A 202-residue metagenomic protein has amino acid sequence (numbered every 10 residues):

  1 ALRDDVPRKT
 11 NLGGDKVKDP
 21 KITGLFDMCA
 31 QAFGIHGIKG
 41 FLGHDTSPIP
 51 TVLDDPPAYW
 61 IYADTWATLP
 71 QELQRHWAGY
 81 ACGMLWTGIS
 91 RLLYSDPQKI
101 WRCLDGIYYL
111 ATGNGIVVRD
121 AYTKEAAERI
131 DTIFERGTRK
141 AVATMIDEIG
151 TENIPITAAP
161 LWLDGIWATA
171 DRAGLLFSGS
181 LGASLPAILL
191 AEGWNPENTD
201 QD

Functional and structural regions predicted by a protein language model:
L2-D55: Auxiliary, metal-adjacent structural segments of Zn-dependent hydrolase domains
G14, W66, P70, A158 (+1 more regions): Conserved aromatic-histidine-acidic binding/catalytic patches
K18-K21, L25-I35, S90, D105-Q201: Short helix/loop segments within enzyme catalytic domains that coordinate or immediately flank catalytic cofactors
I38-L93: Active-site scaffold of zinc-dependent metalloenzymes
H44, I100, I188-L189: Residue-level signal for alpha-helical context at structural boundaries
Q71, D96-P97, S180: Intrinsic-disorder/low-complexity, polar/charged segments
E72, H76, W101, A168-D171: Non-catalytic, well-ordered alpha-helical scaffold segments
T87-D105: Scaffold/interface architecture of coatomer-like assemblies
